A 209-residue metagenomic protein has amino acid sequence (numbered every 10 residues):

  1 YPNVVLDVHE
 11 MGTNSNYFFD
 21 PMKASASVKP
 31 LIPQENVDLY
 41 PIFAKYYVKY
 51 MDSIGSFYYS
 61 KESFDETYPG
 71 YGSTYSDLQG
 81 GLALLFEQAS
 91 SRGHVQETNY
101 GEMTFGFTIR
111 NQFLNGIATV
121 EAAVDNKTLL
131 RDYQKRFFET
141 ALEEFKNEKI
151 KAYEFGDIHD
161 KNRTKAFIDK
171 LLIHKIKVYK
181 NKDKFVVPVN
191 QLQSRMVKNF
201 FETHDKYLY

Functional and structural regions predicted by a protein language model:
Y1, E66-G72: Short alpha-helical segments and helix-capping/turn motifs at coil-helix boundaries
Y1-M11: Proline-aspartate-enriched helix->loop->beta-strand connector
E10-G12, A89-S90: Short glycine-enriched loops at secondary-structure junctions
M11-S15, N162: Active-site environment of divalent metal-dependent phosphoester hydrolases
F19-F57, F64, T74-Y209: Intrinsic-disorder/low-complexity accessory segments
